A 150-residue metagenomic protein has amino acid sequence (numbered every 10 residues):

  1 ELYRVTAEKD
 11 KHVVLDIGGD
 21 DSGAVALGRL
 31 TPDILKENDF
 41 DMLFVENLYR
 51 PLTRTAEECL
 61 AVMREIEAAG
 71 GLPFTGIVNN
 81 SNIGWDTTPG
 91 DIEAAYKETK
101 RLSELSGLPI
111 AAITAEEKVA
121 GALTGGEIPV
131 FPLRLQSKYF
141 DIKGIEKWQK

Functional and structural regions predicted by a protein language model:
E1-A26: Glycine/small-residue-rich loop that forms an oxyanion/phosphate-binding "nest" at active or ligand-binding sites
Y3-K9, K97-T99, E127-Q136: Short, structured secondary-structure boundary patches
D21-G125: Conserved catalytic-core segment of NTP-binding enzymes
G107-K150: NTP-binding/hydrolysis catalytic cores, primarily Walker-type P-loop NTPases
